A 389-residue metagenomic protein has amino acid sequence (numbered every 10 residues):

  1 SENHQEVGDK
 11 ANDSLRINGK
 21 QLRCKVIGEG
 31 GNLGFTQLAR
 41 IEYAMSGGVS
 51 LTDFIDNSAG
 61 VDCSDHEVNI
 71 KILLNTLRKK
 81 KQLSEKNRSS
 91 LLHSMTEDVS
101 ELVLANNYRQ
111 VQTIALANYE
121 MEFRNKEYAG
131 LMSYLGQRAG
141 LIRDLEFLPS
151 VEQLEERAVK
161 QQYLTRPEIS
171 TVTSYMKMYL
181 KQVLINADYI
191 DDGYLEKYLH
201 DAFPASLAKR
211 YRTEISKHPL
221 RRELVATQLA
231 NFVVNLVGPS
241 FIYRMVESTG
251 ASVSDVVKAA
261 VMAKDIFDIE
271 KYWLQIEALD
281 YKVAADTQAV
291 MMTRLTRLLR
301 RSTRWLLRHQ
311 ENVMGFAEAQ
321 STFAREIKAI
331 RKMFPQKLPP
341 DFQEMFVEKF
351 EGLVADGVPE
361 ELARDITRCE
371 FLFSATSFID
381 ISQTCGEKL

Functional and structural regions predicted by a protein language model:
E2-L389: Ligand/cofactor-recognition surfaces for anionic moieties
